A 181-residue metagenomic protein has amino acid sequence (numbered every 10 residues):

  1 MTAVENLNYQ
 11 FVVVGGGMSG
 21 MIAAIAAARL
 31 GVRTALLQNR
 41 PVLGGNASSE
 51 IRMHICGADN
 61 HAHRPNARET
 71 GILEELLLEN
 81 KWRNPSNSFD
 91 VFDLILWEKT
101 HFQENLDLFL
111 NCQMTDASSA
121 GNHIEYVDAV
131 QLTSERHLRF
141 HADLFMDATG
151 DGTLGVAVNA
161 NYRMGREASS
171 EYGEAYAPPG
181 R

Functional and structural regions predicted by a protein language model:
V4-S19: Beta1/beta-strand and adjacent pyrophosphate-binding region of the FAD-binding site in flavoprotein oxidoreductases
L7-Y9, S134-L144: Core beta-strand elements of the Rossmann-like FAD/NAD(P) dinucleotide-binding domain in flavoenzyme oxidoreductases
N8, A26, V32-R33, Q38-H123 (+2 more regions): Conserved N-terminal/central alpha/beta ligand/cofactor-binding core
V12-V14, N122, A142: Membrane-embedded transmembrane-helix bundle of lipid-linked glycan/lipid transferases
G15, V130, A148-T149: Short, well-ordered coil/turn residues at beta-beta hairpins and beta-strand->alpha-helix junctions within
I22, A26-A27, L154: Hydrophobic/aromatic ligand-binding patch that stacks against planar heteroaromatic rings of cofactors or nucleotides
S118-R139: Conserved beta-strand-loop-beta-strand element in the redox core of flavoprotein oxidoreductases
D147-R181: Glycine-rich loop(s) and the adjacent beta-strand/alpha-helix scaffold that form part
